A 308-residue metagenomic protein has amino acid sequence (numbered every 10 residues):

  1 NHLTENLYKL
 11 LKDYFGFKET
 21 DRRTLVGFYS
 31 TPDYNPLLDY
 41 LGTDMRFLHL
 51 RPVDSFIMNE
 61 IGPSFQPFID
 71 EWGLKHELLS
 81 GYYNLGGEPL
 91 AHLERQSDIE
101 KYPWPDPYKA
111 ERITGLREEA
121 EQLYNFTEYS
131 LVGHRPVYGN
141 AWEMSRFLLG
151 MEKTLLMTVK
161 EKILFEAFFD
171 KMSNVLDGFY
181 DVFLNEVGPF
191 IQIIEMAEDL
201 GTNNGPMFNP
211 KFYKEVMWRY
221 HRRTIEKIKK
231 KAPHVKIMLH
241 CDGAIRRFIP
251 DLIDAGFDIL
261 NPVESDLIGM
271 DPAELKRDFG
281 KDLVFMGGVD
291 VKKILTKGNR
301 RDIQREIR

Functional and structural regions predicted by a protein language model:
N1-H2, T43-V53, E71, H134: Acidic/polar N-terminal loop/beta-strand segments that form early-domain functional surfaces
N1-T20, I69, L78, Q96-R308: Active-site loop segments of alpha/beta catalytic cores
L10-S55: Segments that shape or occlude catalytic/ligand-binding pockets
L25, Y82, T296-K297: N-terminal low-complexity, intrinsically disordered patches enriched in charged
G42, G62, F126-T127: Short, well-ordered loop/turn elements at secondary-structure boundaries
L48-G62, Y108, R135-G139: Short, glycine/charge-rich beta-strand/loop segments that flank catalytic centers and engage negatively charged groups
V53-P105: A contiguous, low-structure linker/loop signature
